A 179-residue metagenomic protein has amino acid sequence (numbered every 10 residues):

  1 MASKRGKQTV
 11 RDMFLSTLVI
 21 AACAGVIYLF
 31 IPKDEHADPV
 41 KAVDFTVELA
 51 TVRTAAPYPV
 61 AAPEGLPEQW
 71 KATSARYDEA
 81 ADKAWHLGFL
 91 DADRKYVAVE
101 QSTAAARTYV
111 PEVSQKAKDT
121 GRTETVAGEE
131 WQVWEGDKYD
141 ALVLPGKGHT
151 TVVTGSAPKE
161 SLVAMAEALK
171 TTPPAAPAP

Functional and structural regions predicted by a protein language model:
M1-Q69: Charge-rich, low-complexity N-terminal segments
K4-K7, K33, K41, K71 (+7 more regions): Context-gated lysine
F14, L18-F30, L66, L87-F89 (+5 more regions): Generic hydrophobic secondary-structure signal
Y28, T120-P179: A short, solvent-exposed beta-edge/loop patch
D44-D137: Short, solvent-exposed recognition patches
